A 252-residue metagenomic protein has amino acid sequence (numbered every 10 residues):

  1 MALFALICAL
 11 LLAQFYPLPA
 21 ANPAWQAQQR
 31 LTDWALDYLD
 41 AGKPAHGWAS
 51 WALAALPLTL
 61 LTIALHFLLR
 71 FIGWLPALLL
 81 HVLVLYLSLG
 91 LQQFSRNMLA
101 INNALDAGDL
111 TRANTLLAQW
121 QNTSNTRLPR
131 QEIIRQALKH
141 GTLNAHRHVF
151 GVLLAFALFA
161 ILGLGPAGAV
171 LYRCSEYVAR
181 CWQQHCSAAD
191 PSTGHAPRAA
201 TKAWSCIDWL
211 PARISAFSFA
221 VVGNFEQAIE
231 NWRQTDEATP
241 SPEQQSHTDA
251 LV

Functional and structural regions predicted by a protein language model:
M1-V252: Hydrophobic N-terminal alpha-helices or hydrophobic patches in metabolic proteins across all domains of life
